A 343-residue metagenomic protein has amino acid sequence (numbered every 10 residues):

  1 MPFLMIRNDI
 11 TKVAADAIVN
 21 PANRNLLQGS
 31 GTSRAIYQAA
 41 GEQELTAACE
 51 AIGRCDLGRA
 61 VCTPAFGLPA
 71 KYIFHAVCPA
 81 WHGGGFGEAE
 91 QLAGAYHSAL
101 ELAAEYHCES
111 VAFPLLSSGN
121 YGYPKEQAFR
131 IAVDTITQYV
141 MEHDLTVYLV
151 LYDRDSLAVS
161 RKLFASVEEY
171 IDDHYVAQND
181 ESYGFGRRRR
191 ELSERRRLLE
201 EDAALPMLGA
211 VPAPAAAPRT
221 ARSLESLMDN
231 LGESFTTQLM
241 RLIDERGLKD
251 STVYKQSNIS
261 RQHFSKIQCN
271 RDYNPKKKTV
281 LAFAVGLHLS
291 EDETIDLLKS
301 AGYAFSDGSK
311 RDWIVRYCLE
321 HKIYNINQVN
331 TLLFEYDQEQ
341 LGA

Functional and structural regions predicted by a protein language model:
M1-A103: Glycine-/small-residue-enriched capping loops at alpha/beta junctions
Y123-A221, L341: Divalent-metal-activated hydrolytic enzyme cores
V211-D250, N327-A343: A short, Lys/Arg-rich alpha-helix, primarily the initiator
I243, Y254, A284: The alpha-helix within a helix-turn-helix
T252, H263, E293: Residues in the helix-turn-helix
N258-P275, K299-G302: Recognition helix of helix-turn-helix/homeodomain-like DNA-binding domains that insert into the DNA major groove
R271-V285: Short, basic-rich loop-to-helix N-cap that marks the start of a DNA-contacting helix
E293-G342: Short amphipathic recognition helices of helix-turn-helix/homeodomain-type DNA-binding modules
